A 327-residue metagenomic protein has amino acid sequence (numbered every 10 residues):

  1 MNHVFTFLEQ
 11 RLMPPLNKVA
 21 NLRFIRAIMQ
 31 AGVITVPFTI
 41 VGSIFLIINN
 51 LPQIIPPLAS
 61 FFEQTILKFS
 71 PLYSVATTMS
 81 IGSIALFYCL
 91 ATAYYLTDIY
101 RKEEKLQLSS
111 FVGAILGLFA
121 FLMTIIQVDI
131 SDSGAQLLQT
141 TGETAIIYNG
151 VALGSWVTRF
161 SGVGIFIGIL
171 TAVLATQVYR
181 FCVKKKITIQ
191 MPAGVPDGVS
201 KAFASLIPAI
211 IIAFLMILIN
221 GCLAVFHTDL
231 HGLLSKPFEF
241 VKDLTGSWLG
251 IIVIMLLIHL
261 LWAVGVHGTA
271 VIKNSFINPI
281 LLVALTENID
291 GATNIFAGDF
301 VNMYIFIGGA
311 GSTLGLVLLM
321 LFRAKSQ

Functional and structural regions predicted by a protein language model:
M1-T39, A59-A263: Signature of multi-pass transmembrane helix bundles
E9, M13, K18, F24 (+6 more regions): Loop-helix junctions at membrane interfaces
I40-P56, N220-V225, L285: Juxtamembrane "helix exit" motif at the C-terminal ends of alpha-helical transmembrane segments in multi-pass membrane
Q107-F111, G268-K273, D299-N302, Q327: The feature identifies polytopic integral membrane transport proteins across all domains of life
V112-A120, I272-L281: Central hydrophobic cores of alpha-helical transmembrane segments in multi-pass integral membrane proteins
L256-A270, M320-L321: Transmembrane alpha-helix interface/packing and boundary motifs in multi-pass membrane proteins, characterized by
G265-N274, G309-T313: Transmembrane helix boundary and interhelical junction motifs in multipass membrane proteins
N278-Q327: Helix-loop-helix junctions within the multi-pass membrane cores of secondary transporters/permeases
